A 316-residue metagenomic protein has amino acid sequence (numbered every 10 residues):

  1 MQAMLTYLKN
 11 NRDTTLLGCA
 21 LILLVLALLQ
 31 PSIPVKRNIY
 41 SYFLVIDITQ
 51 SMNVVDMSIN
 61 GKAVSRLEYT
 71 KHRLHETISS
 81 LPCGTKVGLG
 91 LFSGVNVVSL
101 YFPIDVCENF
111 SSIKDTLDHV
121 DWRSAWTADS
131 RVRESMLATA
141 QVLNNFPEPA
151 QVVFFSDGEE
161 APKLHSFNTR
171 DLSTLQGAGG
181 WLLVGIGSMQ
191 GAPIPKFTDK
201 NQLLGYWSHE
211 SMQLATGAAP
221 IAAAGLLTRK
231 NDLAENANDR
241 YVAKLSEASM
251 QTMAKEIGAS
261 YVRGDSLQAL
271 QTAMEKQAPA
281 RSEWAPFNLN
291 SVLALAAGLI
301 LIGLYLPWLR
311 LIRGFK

Functional and structural regions predicted by a protein language model:
M1-R37, E275-K316: C-terminal signal-anchor/stop-transfer transmembrane helix together with its immediate cytosolic, Lys/Arg-enriched
L24, D47-T49, L89, T139-L143 (+3 more regions): DG-centered beta-turn motif at the end of beta-strands
S32-Q50: Alpha-helical transmembrane signal-anchor/signal-peptide segments
I39-Y40, M52-K86, D105-F110: …and closely analogous acidic/polar surface helices at protein-protein or active-site interfaces in A-domain-like
S41-F43, M253-L293: Juxtamembrane amphipathic/hinge helix adjacent to a transmembrane helix
D56-R66, E76-T77, S99-I104, V120-D129 (+1 more regions): Second-shell loop/turn segments in exported
K86-H119, V142-L143, A273: Short beta-strand-loop
G158-A243: VWA/integrin I-like adhesion module and closely mimicked acidic/polar interface patches used
